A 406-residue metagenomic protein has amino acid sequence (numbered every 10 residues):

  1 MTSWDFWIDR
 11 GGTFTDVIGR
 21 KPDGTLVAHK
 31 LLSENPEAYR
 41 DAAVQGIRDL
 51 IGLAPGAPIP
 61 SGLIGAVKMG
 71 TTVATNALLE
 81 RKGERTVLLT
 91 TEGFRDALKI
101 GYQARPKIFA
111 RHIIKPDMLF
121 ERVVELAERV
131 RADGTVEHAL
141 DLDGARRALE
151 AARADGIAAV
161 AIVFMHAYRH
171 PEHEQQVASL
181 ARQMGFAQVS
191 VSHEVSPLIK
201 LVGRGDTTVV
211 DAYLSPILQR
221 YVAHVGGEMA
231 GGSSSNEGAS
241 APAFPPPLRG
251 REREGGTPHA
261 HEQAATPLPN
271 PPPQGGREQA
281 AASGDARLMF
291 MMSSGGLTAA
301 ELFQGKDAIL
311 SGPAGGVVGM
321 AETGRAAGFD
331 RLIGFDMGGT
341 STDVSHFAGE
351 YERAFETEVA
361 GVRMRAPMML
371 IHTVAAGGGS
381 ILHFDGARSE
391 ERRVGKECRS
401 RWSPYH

Functional and structural regions predicted by a protein language model:
M1-A239, A280-R399: N-terminally biased helix-coil "hinge/interface" segments that flank
E237, A260-E262: Short hydrophobic alpha-helical segments enriched in small aliphatic residues
R249-R253, G275-R277: Glycine-biased, low-complexity coil/linker segments
